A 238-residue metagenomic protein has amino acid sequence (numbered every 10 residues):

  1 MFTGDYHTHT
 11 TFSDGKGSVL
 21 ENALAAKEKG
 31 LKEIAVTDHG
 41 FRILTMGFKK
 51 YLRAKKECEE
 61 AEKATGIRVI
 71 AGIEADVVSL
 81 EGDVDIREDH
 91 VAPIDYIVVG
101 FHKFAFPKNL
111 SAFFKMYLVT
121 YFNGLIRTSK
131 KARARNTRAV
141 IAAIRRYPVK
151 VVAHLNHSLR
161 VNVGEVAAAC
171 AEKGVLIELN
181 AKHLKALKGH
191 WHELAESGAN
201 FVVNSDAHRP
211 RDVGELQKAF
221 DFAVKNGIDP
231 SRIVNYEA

Functional and structural regions predicted by a protein language model:
M1-T10, K16-V19, I86-A92, N109 (+2 more regions): Charged catalytic cores and adjacent phosphate/nucleic-acid-binding surfaces used for phosphate/nucleic-acid chemistry
H7, A26, D38, V69 (+5 more regions): Divalent metal-coordination and catalytic microenvironments
N22, T37, K55-C58, V166 (+1 more regions): Aromatic/hydrophobic pocket-lining residues that form π-stacking "cages" and hydrophobic walls in ligand
N22-I34: Catalytic domains of carbohydrate-active enzymes, especially glycoside hydrolases
K32-E33, T37, K150: Short acidic/polar active-site loop segments enriched in Thr and Asp
D38-K49: Glycine-rich, proline-tolerant flexible connector loops at the mouths of alpha/beta enzymes
H39-G40, E74, K182, A207: Short, ordered loop/turn segments at secondary-structure junctions
G47-E172, V224-R232: Extended substrate/RNA-proximal surfaces in nucleic-acid metabolism proteins
